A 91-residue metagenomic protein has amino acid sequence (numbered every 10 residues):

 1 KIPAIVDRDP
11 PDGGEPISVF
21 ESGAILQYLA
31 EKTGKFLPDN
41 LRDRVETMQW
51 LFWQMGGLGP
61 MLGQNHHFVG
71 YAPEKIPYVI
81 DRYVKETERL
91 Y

Functional and structural regions predicted by a protein language model:
K1-E88: GST-like domain detector, emphasizing the conserved glutathione-binding G-site in the N-terminal thioredoxin-like
